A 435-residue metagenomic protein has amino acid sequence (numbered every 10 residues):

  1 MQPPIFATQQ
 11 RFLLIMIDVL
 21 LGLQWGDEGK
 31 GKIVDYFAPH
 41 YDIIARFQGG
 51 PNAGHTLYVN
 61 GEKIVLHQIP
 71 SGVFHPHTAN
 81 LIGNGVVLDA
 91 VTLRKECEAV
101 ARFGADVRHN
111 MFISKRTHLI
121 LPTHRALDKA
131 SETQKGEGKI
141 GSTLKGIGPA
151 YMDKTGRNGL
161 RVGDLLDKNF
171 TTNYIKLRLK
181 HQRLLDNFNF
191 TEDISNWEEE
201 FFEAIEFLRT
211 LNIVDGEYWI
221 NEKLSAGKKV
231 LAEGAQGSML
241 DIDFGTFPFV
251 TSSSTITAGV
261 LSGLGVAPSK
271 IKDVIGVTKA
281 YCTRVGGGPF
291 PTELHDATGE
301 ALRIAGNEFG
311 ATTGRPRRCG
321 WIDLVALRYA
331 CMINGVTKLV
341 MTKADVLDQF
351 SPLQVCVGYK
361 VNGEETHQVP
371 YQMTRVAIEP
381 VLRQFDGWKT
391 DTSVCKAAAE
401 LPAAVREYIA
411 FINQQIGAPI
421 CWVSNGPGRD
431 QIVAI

Functional and structural regions predicted by a protein language model:
I5-I15: Short, Lys/Arg-enriched N-terminal segments with co-localized hydrophobic residues within the first ~10-30 amino acids
I15-I435: Non-transmembrane, aqueous-exposed alpha-helical and coiled segments at domain scale
